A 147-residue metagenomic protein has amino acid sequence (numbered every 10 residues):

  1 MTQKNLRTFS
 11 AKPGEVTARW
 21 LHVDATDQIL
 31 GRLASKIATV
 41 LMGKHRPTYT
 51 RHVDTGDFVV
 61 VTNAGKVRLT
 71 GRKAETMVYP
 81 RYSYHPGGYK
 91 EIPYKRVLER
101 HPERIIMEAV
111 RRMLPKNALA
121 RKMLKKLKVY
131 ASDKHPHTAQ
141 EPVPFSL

Functional and structural regions predicted by a protein language model:
M1-E108, A118, P136-L147: Ribosome large-subunit tunnel/peptidyl-transferase-proximal elements
I106-M107, R111, L124: Hydrophobic, well-ordered secondary-structure segments
L114-Y130: C-terminal structural segments of small proteins and small subunits
V129-H137: Short, highly charged C-terminal tails/helix-capping segments
